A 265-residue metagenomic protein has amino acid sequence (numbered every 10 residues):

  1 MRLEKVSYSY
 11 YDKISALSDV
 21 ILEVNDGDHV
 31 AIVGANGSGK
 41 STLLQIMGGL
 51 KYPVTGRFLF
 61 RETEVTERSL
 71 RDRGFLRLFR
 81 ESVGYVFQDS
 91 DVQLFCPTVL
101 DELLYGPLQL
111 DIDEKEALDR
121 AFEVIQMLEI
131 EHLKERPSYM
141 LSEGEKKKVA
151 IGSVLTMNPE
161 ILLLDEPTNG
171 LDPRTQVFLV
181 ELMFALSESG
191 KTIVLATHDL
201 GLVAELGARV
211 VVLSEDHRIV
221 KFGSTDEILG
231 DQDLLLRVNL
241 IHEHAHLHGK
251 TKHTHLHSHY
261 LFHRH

Functional and structural regions predicted by a protein language model:
V33-A35: The feature captures the beta-strand-to-loop junction immediately N-terminal to the Walker
G48: Helix-to-loop junction immediately C-terminal to a conserved catalytic motif
K115-L133: Conserved ABC ATPase "signature" region
P137-L141: Conserved ABC ATPase signature
L162-D165: Catalytic Walker B motif of ABC-type/P-loop ATPase nucleotide-binding domains
T197-H198: H-loop/switch region of ABC-family ATPase nucleotide-binding domains
G230-H265: ABC ATPase nucleotide-binding domains
